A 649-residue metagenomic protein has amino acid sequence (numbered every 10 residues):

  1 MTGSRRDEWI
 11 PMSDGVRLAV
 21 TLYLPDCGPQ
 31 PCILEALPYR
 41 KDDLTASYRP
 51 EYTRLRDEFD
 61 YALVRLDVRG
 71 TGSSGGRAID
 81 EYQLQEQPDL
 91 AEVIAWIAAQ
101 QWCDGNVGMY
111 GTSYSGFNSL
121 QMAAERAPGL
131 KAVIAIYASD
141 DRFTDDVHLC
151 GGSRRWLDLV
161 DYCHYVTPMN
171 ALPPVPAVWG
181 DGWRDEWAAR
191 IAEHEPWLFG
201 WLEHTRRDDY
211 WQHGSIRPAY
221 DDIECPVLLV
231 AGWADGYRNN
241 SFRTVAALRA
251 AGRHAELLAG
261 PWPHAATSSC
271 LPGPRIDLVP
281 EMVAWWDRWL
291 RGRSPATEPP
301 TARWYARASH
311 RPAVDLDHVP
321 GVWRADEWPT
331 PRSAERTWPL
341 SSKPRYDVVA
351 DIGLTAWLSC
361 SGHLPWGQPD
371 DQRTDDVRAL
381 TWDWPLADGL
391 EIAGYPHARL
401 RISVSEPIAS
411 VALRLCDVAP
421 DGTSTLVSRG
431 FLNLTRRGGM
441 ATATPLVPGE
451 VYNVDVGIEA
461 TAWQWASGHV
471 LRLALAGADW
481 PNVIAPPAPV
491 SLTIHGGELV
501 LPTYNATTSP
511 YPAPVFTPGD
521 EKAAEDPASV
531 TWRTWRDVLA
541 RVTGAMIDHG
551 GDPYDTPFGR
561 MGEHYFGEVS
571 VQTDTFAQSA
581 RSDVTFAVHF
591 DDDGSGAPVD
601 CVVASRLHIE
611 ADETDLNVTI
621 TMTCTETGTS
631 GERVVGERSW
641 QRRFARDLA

Functional and structural regions predicted by a protein language model:
M1-C27, L386-D388: N-terminal cap/lid segment of alpha/beta-hydrolase-fold proteins
P25-A98, V147-L149, P407, A419-P420: Cap/lid segment of the alpha/beta-hydrolase catalytic domain
R49, D57, A123-D222: Accessory cap/linker subdomain of secreted extracellular hydrolases
Q101-S113: Alpha/beta-hydrolase fold nucleophile elbow
T112-Q121: Glycine-rich nucleophile elbow surrounding the catalytic serine of serine-hydrolase chemistry
I223, L229-A231: Short beta-strand/loop motif that positions the catalytic acidic residue of the alpha/beta-hydrolase fold
N239-A255: Active-site-adjacent alpha-helix of alpha/beta-hydrolase-fold enzymes
A266, P272-T629, R633-A649: C-terminal, loop-rich substrate-recognition/catalytic regions characterized by aromatic stacking residues
